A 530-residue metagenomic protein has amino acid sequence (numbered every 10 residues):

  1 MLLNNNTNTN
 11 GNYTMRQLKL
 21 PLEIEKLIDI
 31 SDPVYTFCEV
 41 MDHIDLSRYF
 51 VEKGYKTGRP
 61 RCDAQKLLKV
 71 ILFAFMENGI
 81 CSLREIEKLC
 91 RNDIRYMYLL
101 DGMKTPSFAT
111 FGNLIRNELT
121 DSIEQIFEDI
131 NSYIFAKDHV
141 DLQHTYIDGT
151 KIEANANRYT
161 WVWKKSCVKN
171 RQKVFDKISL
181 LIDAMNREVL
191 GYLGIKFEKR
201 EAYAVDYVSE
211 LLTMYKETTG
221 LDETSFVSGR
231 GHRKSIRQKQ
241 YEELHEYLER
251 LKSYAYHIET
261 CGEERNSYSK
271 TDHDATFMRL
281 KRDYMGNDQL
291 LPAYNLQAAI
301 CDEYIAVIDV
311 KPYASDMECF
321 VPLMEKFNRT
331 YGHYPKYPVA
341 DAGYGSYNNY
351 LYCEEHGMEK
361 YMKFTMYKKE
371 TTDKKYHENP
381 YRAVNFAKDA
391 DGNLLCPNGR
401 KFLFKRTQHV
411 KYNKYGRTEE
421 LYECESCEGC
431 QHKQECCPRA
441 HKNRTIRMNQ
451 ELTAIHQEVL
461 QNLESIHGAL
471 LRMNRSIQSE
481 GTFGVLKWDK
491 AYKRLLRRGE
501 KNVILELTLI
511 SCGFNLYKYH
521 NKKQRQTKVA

Functional and structural regions predicted by a protein language model:
M1-P21, Y207-E210, M214, V384: Short, flexible loop/hinge motifs at secondary-structure junctions
N5-N8, G54-G58, H467-L470: A ubiquitous short alpha-helical element
P21-E23, I30: Carboxylate/His-rich catalytic cores and anion/metal-binding grooves
D29-F75, M448: Basic, short loop/linker segments at the boundary and entry of helix-turn-helix/winged-helix-like folds
H43-R48, D93, M97, D489: A short secondary-structure junction motif
G54-P60, Y96, R497-G499: A short glycine/serine-rich beta->alpha loop
I71, G79-R91, D101-A530: Anion-binding and metal-coordination hotspots
